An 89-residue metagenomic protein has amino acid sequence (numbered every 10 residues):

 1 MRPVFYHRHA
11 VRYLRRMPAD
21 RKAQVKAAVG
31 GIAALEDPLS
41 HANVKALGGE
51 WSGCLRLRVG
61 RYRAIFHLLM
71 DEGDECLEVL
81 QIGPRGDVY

Functional and structural regions predicted by a protein language model:
M1, R8, R15-R16, A23 (+3 more regions): Enriched for short, Lys/Arg-rich terminal
Y6-H7, S40: N-terminal alpha-helical segment
H9-V11, E50: Short strand-loop junctions, especially beta-strand C-caps/beta-turns that link beta-sheets to coils or alpha-helices
A19-K22, D37: Alpha-helix boundary/capping and short turn/kink residues
G31-R56: A short, surface-exposed loop/turn module that caps and links secondary-structure elements
